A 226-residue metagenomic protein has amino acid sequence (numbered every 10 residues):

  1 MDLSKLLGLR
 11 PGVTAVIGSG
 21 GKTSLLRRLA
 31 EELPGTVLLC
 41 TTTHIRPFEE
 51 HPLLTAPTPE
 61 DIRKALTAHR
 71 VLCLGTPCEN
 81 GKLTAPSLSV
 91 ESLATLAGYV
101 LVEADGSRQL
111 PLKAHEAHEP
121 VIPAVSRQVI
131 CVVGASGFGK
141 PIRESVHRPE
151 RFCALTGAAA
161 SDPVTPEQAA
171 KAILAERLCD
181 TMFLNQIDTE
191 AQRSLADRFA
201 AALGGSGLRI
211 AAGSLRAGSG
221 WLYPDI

Functional and structural regions predicted by a protein language model:
M1-G35: Walker A (P-loop) phosphate-binding motif
V16-I17, V37-T41, C73-T76, V100-A104 (+3 more regions): General beta-strand structural signal in soluble alpha/beta enzymes
S19, T42, A104, G134-S136 (+3 more regions): G-domain G4 guanine-recognition motif of GTPases
A30-P77: N-terminal phosphate/diphosphate-binding loop that engages ATP/GTP or pyrophosphate donors across diverse enzyme folds
T58-I62, E144-A160: Acidic, Ser/Thr-rich peripheral helices and adjacent loops at domain boundaries
L74-A114: Phosphate-binding/switch loop-helix module in NTP-utilizing enzymes
E116-F138, R148-R151: Inter-motif core of Ras-like GTPase G domains
L195-I226: Canonical P-loop GTPase G-domain recognition
